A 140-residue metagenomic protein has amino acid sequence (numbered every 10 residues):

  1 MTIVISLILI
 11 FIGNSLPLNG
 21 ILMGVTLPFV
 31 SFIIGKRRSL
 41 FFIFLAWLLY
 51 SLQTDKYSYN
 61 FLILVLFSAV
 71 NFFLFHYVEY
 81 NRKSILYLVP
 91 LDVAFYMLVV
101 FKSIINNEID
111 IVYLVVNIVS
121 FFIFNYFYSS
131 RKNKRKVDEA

Functional and structural regions predicted by a protein language model:
M1-A140: Terminal, non-globular segments
